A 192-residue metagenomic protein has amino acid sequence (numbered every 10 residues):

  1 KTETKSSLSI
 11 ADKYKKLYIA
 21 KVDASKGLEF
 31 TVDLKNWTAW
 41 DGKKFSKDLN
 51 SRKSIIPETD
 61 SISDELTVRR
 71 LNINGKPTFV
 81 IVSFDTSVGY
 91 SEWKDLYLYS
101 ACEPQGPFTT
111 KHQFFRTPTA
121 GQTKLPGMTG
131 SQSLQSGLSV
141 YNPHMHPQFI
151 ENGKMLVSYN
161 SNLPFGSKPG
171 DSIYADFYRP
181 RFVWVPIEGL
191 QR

Functional and structural regions predicted by a protein language model:
T2-S61, R69-Q132, I150, N160-R192: Beta-rich carbohydrate-recognition and catalytic domains
D64-T67, Y141-P147: Beta-propeller and closely related beta-sheet repeat lectin domains
W93-D95, S139-N142: Short, surface-exposed coil-to-beta transition loops
S136: Copper-binding active sites and cupredoxin-like electron-transfer domains, recognizing His/Cys-rich ligand loops
N152-L156: Noncatalytic modules at the cell exterior or secretory-pathway interfaces, chiefly beta-strand-rich lectin/adhesion
